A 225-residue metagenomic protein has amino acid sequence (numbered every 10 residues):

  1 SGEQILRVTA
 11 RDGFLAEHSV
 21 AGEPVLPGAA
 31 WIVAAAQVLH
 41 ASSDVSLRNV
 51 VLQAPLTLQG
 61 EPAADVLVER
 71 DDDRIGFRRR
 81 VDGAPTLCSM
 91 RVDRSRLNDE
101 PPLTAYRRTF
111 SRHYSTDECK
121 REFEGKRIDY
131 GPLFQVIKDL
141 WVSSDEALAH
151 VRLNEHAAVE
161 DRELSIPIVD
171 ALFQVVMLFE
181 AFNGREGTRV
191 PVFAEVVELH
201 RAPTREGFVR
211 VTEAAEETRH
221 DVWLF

Functional and structural regions predicted by a protein language model:
S1-F225: Acyl-thioester-processing domains in fatty-acid/polyketide/NRPS systems
